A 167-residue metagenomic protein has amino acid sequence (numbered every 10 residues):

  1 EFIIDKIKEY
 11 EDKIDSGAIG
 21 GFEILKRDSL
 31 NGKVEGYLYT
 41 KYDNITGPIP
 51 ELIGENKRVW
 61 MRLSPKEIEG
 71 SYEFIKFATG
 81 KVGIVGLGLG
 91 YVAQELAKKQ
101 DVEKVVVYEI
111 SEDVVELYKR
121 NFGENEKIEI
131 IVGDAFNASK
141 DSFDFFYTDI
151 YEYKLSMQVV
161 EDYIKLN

Functional and structural regions predicted by a protein language model:
E1-D15, K66-N167: The AdoMet/dcAdoMet-binding core of the Class I SAM-like
E1-T79: Class I S-adenosylmethionine
